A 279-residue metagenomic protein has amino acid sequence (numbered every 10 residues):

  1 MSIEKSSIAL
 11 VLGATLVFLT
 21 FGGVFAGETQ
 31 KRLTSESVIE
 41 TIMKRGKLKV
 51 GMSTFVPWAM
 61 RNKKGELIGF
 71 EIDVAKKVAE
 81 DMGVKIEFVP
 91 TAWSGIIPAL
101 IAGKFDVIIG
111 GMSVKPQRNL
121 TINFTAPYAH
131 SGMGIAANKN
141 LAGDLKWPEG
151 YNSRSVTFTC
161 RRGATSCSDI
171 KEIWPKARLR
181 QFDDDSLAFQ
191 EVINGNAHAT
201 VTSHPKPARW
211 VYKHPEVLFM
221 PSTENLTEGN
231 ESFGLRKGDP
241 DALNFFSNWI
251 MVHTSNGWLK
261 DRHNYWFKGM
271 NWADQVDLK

Functional and structural regions predicted by a protein language model:
M1-K44: Short, low-complexity disordered leader/linker segments with a strong preference for bacterial N-terminal type II
G27-E36, D73-D81, K139-A142, P148 (+3 more regions): Extended ligand-binding regions for polar small-molecule ligands
Q30-G111, L120: Extracytoplasmic small-molecule ligand-binding "clamshell" domains of the periplasmic binding protein/Venus flytrap
E36, I72, E87-P98, G143-L145 (+2 more regions): Short helix-initiation/N-cap motifs at beta->coil->alpha
K49-P57, L67-E80, H130, G134-L187 (+3 more regions): Bilobed "Venus flytrap"/periplasmic-binding protein-like clamshell domains and structurally analogous long
K76, E80, K85-N152, L218 (+1 more regions): Acidic, polar ligand-binding/catalytic clefts
G95-P98, M112-T121, D169-E172, I193-N194 (+1 more regions): A ligand-binding cleft/hinge motif common to bilobed small-molecule-binding domains
H130-A137, H204, A208-M251, G269-K279: Periplasmic-binding protein-like
